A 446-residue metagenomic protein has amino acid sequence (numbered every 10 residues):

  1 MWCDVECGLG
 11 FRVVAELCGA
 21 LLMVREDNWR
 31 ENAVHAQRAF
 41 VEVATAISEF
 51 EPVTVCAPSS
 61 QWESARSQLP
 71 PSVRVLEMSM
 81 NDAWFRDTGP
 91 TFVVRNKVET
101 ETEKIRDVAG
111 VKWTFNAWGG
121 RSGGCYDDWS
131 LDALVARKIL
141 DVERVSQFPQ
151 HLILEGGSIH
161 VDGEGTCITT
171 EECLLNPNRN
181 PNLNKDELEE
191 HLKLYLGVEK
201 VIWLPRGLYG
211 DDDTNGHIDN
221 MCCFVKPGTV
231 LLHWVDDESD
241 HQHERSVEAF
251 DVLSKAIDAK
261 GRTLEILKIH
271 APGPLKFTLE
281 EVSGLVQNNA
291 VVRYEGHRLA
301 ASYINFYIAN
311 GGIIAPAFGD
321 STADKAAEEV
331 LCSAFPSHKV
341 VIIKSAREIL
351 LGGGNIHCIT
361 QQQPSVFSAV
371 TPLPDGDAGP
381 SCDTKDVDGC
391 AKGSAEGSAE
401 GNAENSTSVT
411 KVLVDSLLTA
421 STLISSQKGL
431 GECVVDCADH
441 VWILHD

Functional and structural regions predicted by a protein language model:
M1-C390, N405-S421, C433, C437 (+1 more regions): Histidine/cysteine-enriched polar flanking segments
S394, G429-E432: Polar/charged low-complexity regions in secreted precursors and cytosolic/nuclear IDRs
